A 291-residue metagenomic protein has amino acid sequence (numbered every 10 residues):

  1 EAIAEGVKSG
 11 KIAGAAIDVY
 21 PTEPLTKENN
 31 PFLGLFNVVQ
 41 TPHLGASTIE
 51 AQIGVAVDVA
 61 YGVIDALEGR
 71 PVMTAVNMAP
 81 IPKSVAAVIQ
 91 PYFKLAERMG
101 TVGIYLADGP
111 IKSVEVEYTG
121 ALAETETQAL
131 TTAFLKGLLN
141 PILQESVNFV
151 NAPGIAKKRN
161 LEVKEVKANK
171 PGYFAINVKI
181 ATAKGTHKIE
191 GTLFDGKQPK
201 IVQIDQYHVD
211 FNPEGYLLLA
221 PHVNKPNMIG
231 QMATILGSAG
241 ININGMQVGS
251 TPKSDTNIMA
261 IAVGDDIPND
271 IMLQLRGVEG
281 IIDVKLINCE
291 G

Functional and structural regions predicted by a protein language model:
E1-L106, A123, T127, N288: Rossmann-like dinucleotide-binding domain for NAD(H)/NADP(H)
M78-G291: A conserved regulatory-domain signal marking ACT and ACT-like small-molecule sensing domains and adjacent regulatory
